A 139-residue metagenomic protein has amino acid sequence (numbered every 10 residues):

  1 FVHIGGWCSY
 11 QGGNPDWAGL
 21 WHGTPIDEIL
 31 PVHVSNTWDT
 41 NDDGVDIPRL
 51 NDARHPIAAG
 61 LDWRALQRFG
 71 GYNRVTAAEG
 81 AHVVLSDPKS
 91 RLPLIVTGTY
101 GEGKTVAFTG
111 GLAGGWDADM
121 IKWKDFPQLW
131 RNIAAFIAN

Functional and structural regions predicted by a protein language model:
F1-W17, T99-F108, I133-F136: Short alpha-beta junction capping motif
H3-K89: An acidic, glycine-rich "communication" segment
A18, L66-F69, T97, W123 (+1 more regions): Generic intrinsically disordered, low-complexity segments enriched for polar/acidic and small residues
A78-H82, K89-L92, T99-K104, G110-N139: Extracellular ligand-binding/catalytic regions of CAZymes and related secreted enzymes and adhesion modules
